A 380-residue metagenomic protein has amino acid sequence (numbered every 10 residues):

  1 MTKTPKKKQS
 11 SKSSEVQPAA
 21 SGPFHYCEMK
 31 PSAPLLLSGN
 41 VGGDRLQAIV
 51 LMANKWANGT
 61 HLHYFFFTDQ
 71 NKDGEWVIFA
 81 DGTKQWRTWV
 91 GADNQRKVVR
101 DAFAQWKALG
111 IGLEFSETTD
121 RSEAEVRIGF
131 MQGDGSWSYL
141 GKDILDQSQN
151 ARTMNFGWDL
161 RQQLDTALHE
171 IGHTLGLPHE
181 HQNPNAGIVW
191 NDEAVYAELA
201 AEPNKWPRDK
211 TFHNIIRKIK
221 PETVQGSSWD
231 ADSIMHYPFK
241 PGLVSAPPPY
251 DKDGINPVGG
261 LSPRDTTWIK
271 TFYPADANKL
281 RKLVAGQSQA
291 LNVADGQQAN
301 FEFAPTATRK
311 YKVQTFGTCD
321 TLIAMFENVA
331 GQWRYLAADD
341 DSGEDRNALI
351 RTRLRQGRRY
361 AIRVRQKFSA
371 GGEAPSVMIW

Functional and structural regions predicted by a protein language model:
M1-L283, E302: Zinc-dependent metalloendopeptidases
S11-E15, G39, Y139, Q287-Q289 (+3 more regions): Compositionally biased regions
A124, N150, Q287-Q289, A299 (+1 more regions): Residue-level marker for the onset of beta-strands and adjacent loop->beta junctions in well-ordered domains
L280-V293: Transition segment at domain starts
L291-W380: Acidic, Ser/Thr/Pro-rich low-complexity intrinsically disordered segments
